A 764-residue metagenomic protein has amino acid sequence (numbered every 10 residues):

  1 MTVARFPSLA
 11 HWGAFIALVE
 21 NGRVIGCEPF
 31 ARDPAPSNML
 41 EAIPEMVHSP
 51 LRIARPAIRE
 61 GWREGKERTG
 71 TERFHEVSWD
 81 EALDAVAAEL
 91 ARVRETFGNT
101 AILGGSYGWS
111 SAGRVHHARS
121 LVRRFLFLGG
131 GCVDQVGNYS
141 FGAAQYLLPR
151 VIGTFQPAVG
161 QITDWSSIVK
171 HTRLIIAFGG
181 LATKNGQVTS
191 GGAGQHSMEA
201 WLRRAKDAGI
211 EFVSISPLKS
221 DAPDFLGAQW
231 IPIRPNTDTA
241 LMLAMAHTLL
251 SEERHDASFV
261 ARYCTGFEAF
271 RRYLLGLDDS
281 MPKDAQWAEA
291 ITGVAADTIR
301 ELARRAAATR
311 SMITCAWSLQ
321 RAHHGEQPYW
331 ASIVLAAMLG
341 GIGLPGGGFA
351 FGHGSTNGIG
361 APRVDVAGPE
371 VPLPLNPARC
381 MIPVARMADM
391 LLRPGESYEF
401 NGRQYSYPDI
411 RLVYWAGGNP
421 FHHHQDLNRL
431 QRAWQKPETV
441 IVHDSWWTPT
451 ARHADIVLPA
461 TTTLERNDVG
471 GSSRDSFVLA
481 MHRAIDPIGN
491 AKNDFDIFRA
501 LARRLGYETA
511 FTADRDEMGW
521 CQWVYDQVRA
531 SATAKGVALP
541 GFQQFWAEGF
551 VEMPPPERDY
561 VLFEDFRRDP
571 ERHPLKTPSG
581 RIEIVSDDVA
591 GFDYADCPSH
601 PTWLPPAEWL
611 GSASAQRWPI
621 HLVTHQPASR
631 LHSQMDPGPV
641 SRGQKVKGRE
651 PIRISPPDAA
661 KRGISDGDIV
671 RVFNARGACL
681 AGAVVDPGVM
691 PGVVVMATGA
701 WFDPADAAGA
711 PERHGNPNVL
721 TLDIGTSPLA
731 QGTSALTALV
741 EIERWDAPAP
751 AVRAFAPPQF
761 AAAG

Functional and structural regions predicted by a protein language model:
M1-R254, A295, A660, P704-G764: N-terminal export/assembly segments and adjacent metallocofactor-ligating motifs of anaerobic energy-metabolism
W62-E81, H247, R254-A296, A484-E583 (+5 more regions): N-terminal leader/propeptide and maturation segments of large enzyme subunits in energy/redox metabolism and hydrolases
A118-R204, A208-I215, T239-L243, A336-R452 (+2 more regions): Extended redox/cofactor-interaction regions of prokaryotic respiratory oxidoreductases
G137, M245, T265-R393: Active-site phosphate/pyrophosphate-binding segments
L181-A182, F225-G227, F267, M281-Q286 (+2 more regions): Flexible glycine/proline-enriched surface loops and loop-helix/loop-strand junctions
D221, T448-M481: Flexible glycine/proline-rich, aromatic-decorated loop/lid segments
L226-I233, T461-E465, S476-I488, P639: Short beta-alpha connecting loops at secondary-structure transitions that line or flank enzyme active sites
D494-E548, S633, P639-R653, P657-G764: Long, contiguous, secondary-structure-rich segments that constitute the structural scaffold of globular domains
